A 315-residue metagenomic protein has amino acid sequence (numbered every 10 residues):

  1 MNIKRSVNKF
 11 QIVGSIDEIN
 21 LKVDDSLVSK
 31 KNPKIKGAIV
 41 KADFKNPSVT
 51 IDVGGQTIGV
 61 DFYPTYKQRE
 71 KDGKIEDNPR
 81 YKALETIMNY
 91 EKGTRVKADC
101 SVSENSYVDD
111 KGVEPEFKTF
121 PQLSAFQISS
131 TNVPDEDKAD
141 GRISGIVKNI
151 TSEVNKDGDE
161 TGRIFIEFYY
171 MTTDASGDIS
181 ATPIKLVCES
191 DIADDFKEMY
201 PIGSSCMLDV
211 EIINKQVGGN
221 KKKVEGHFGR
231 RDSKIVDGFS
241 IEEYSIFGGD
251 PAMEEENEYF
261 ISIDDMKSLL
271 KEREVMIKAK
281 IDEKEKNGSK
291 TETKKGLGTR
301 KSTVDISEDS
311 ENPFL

Functional and structural regions predicted by a protein language model:
M1-I12, D17-V53, K82-T94, S101-T119 (+1 more regions): Single-stranded nucleic-acid-binding OB-fold domains
M1-V13, N20-A38, F126-L315: Acidic, gly/ser/pro-rich intrinsically disordered tails
V7, E70-A98, D191-D209: Short nucleic-acid-contacting surface segments enriched for D/E, G, S/T with interspersed K/R
L27, G73-I75, K111-V113, K221-K223: Surface-exposed beta-strand edges and their flanking turn/coil or helix-capping segments
V40-R69, G158-A175: Short beta-strand/loop turn elements enriched in aromatics
T50-T86, S180-I192: Disulfide-stabilized netrin-like
Q68-E70, Y107, V217: A short local loop/turn or secondary-structure capping micro-motif enriched for an aromatic residue
P121-A125: Short amphipathic alpha-helix starts
